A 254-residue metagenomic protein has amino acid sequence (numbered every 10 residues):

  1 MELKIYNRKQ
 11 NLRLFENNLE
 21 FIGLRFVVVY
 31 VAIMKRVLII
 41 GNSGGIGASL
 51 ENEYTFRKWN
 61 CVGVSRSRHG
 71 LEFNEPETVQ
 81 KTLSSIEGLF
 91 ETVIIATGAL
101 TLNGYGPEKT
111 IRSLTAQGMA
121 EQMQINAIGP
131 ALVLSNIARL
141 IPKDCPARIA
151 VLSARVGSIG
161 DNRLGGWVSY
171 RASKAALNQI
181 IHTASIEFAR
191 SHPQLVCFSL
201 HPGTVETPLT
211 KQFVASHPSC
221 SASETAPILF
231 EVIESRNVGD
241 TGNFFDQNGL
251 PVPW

Functional and structural regions predicted by a protein language model:
I40-E53: N-terminal Rossmann NAD(P)H-binding glycine-rich loop of SDR-like oxidoreductase domains
S65-V79: Rossmann-fold cofactor-recognition segment
I94, A150, C197-L200, T210: Hydrophobic structural elements of the Rossmann-like NAD(P)H-binding subdomain that define the short-chain
L100-N103, P107-M123, P146-R190: Catalytic loop of short-chain dehydrogenase/reductase
A131, A175-I186, S223-F230: Conserved active-site helix of classical SDR/Rossmann-fold NAD(P)-dependent CH-OH oxidoreductases
G160-D161, H192, H201-F213: Short beta-loop-alpha junction of Rossmann-like oxidoreductase domains
S199, T207, V214-W254: C-terminal helical subdomain
